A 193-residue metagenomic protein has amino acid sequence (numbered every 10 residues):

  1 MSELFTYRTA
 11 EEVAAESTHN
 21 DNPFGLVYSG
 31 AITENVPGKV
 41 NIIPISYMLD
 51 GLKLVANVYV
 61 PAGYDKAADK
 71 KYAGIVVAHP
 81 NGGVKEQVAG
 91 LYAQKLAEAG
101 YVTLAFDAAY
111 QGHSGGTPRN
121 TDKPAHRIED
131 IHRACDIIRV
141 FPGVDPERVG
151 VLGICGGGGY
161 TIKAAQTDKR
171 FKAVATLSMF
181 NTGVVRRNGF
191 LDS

Functional and structural regions predicted by a protein language model:
H19-K70: N-terminal cap/lid segment of alpha/beta-hydrolase-fold proteins
Y72, H79-V84: Active-site glycine-rich loops that stabilize anionic/oxyanionic intermediates across multiple enzyme folds
V77-P80, A105: Structural cue for short, hydrophobic secondary-structure segments
G82-Q94, A108: The serine-hydrolase catalytic nucleophile loop
Q87, Y110-D122: Glycine-rich "HGGG/HGxG" loop immediately N-terminal to the catalytic nucleophile of the alpha/beta-hydrolase
V88, T121-P142: Alpha/beta-hydrolase active-site loop
K95-G115: Conserved alpha/beta-hydrolase
R133-S193: Primarily recognizes the serine-hydrolase "nucleophile elbow" in alpha/beta-hydrolase and SGNH/GDSL folds
